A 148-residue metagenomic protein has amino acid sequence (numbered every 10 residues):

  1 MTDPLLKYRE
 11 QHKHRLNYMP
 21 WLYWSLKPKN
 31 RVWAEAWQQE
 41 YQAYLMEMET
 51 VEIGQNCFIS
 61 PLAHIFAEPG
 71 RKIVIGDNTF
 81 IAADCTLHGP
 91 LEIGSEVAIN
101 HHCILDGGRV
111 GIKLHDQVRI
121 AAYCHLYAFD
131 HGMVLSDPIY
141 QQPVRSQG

Functional and structural regions predicted by a protein language model:
M1-N56, Q117, Y123-C124, A128-Q147: Terminal amphipathic alpha-helical/low-complexity segments used for targeting or macromolecular assembly
I59-I75, F80-G148: Flexible, glycine/small-residue-enriched loop-and-beta-strand segment within the central core of proteins
